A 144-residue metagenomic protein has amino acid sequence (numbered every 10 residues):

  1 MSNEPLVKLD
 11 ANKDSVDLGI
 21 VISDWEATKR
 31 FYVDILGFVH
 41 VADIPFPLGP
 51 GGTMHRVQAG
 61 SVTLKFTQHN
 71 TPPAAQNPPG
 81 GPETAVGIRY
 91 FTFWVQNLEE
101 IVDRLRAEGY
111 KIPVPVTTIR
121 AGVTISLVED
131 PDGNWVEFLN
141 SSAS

Functional and structural regions predicted by a protein language model:
M1-A11, F93, V102-S144: Vicinal oxygen chelate
S2-P5, A42-D43, G49-G51, P73-P79 (+1 more regions): A short, acidic/glycine-rich surface segment
N12, G19-L64, A107: Core segments of cupin and vicinal oxygen chelate
D14-D24, M54-Q58, N77-R104, T124-E129 (+1 more regions): Vicinal oxygen chelate
S15, L64, I88, I112-P113: Hydrophobic residues on conserved beta-strands that form the core of alpha/beta folds
F46, H69-N70, T118, S141: Residue-level structural signal for beta-strand termini and adjacent loop
T63, N70-P73, S144: Active-site/binding-pocket entry motifs
F66-T67, G81: Helix-adjacent hinge/juxtasegments
